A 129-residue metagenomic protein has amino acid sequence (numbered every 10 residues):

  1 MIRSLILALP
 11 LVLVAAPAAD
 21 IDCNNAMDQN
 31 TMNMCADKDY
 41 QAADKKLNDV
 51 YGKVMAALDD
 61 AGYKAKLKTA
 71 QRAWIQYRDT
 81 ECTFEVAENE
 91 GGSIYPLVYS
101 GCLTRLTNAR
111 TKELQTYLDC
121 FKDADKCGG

Functional and structural regions predicted by a protein language model:
I2-V14: Sec-dependent N-terminal signal peptides
P17-G129: N-terminal alpha-helical modules
